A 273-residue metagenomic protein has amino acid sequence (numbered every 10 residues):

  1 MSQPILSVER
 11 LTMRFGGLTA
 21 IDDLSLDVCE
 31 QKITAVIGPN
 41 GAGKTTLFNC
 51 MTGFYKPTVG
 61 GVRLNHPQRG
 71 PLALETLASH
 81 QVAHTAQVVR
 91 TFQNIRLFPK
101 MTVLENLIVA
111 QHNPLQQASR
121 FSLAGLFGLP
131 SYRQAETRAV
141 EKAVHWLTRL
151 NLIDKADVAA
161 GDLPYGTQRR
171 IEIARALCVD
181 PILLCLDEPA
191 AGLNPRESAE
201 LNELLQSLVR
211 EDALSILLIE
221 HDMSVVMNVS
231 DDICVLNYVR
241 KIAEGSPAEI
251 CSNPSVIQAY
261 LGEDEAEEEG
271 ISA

Functional and structural regions predicted by a protein language model:
I37-P39: The feature captures the beta-strand-to-loop junction immediately N-terminal to the Walker
T52: Helix-to-loop junction immediately C-terminal to a conserved catalytic motif
G61-H84, G125-S131: ABC ATPase NBD Q-loop/coupling interface
S119-K155, A159, E203-S207: Conserved ABC ATPase "signature" region
D180: Conserved catalytic motifs of ABC-family nucleotide-binding domains
L184-E188: Catalytic Walker B motif of ABC-type/P-loop ATPase nucleotide-binding domains
